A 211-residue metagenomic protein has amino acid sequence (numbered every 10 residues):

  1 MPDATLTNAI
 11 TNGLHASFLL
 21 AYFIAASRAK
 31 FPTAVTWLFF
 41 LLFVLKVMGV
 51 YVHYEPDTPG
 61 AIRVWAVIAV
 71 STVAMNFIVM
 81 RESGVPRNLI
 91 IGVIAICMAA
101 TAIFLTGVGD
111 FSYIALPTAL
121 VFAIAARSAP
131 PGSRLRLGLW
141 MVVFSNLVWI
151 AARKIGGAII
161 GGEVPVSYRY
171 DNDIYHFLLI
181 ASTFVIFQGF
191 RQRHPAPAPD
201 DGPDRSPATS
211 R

Functional and structural regions predicted by a protein language model:
M1-L41, V50-D200: Polytopic alpha-helical membrane-helix bundles and their juxtamembrane interface segments in multi-pass membrane
A196-R211: Short, intrinsically disordered terminal tails adjacent to the first/last structured region
